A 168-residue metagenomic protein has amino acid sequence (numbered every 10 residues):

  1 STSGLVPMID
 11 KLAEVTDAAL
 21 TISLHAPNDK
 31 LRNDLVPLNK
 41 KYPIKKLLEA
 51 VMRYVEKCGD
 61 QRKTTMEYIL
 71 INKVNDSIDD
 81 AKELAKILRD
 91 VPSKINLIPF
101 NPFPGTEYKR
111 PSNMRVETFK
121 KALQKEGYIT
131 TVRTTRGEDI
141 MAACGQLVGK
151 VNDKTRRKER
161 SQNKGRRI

Functional and structural regions predicted by a protein language model:
S1-A122, E126: Conserved AdoMet/S-adenosylmethionine-binding subsite of the radical SAM
G59, N96, T131, N152 (+1 more regions): Residue-level signal for secondary-structure boundary elements
F119-E126, T130-Q146: Classical nucleotidyltransferase
G137-I168: Radical SAM enzyme core and accessory elements
